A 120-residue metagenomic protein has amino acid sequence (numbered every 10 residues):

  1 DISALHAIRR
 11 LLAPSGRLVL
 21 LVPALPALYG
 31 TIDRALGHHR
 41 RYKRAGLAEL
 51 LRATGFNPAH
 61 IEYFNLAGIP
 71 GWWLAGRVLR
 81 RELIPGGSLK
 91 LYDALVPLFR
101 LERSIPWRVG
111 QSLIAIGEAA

Functional and structural regions predicted by a protein language model:
I2-R17: A short glycine-rich, Lys/Arg-flanked "PGG" loop and its adjoining helix->strand segment in the class I
S3, Y42, R100: Short, conserved clusters of charged catalytic residues that mark active-site and nucleotide-handling motifs
H6, A45, E49, R103: Active-site phosphate/pyrophosphate- and oxyanion-stabilizing loops and adjacent acidic/basic residues in soluble
L18-R40, G46-L50, L74: Short, glycine-/aromatic-enriched active-site segment of Class I SAM-dependent methyltransferases
T54-F56, A119: A structural motif corresponding to the C-terminal end of an alpha-helix and its immediate exit/capping segment
F56-L66: Conserved S-adenosyl-L-methionine
G68-A120: A C-terminal cap/extension of S-adenosyl-L-methionine-dependent methyltransferases that defines the acceptor-substrate
